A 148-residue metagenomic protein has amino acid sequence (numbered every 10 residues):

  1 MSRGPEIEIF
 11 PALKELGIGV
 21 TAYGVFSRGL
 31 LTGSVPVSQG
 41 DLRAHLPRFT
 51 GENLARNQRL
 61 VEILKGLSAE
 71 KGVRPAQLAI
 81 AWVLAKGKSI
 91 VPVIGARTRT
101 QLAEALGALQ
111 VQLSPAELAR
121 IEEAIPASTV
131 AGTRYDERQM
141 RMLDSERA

Functional and structural regions predicted by a protein language model:
M1-E123, R138-A148: Beta/alpha (TIM)-barrel catalytic core signal, keyed to glycine-rich beta->alpha loops juxtaposed to Asp/Glu that bind
E122-T133: Short, highly charge-biased, low-complexity peptide segments
